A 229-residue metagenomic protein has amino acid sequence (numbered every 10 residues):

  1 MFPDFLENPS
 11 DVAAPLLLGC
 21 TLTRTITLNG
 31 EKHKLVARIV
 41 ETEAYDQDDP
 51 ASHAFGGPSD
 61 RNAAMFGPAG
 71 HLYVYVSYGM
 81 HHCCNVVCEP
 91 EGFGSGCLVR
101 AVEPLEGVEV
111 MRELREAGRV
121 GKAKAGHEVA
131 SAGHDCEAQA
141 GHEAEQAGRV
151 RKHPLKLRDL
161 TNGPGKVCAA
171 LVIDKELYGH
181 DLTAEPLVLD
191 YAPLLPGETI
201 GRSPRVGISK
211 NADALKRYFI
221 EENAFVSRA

Functional and structural regions predicted by a protein language model:
M1-E128, H134-E137, H142-A229: Conserved, well-structured core segments that form or line functional sites
